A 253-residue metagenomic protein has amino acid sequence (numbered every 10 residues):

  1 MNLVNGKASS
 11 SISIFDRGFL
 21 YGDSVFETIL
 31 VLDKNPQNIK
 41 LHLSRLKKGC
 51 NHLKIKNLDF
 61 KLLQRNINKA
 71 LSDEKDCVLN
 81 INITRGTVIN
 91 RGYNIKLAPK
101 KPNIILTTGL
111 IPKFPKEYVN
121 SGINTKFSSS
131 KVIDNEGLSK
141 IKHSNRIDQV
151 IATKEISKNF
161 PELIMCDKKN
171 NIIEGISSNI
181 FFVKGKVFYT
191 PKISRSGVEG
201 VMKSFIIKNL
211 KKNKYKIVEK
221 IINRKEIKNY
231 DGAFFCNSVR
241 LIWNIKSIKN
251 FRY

Functional and structural regions predicted by a protein language model:
M1-D73, T84, I89, Y93-Y253: Helix-start/capping segments and mature chain N-termini
V78-I83: ATP-grasp fold ATP-binding core
